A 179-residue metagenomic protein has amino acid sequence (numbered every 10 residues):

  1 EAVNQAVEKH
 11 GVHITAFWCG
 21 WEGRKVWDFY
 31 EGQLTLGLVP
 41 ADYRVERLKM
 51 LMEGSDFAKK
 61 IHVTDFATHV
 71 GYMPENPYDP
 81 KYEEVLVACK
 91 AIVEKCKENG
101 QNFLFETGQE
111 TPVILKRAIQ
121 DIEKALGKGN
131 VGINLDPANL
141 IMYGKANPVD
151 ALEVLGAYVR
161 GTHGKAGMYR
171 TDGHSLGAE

Functional and structural regions predicted by a protein language model:
E1, E22, G71, G167: Flexible loop residues that form catalytic and substrate-binding hotspots at small-molecule/glycan-binding clefts
A2-T15, M50-I61, N147-R160: Short amphipathic alpha-helices and their capping/turn segments at secondary-structure boundaries
H13-W18, T64-T68: Short, well-structured secondary-structure segments
F17, V87-E179: Acidic/histidine-rich catalytic cores of soluble enzymes
G20, R24, M73, L140: Active-site beta-alpha loop architecture of Rossmann-like, nucleotide-cofactor-dependent enzymes
G23-L34, R170-A178: Short, flexible, mixed-charge acidic loops at enzyme active sites
K25-G132: Active-site acidic/histidine proton-transfer and metal-coordination neighborhood in alpha/beta enzyme cores
